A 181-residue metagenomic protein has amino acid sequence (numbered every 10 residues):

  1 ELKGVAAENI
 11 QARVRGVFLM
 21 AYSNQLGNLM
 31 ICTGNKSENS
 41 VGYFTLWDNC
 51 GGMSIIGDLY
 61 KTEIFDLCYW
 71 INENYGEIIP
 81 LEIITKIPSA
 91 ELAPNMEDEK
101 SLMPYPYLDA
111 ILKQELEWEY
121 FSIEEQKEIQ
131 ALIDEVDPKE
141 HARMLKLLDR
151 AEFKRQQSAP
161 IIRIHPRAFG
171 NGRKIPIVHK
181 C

Functional and structural regions predicted by a protein language model:
E1-C181: ATP/NTP-dependent adenylation/nucleotidyl-transfer catalytic domains that generate, transfer, or process NMP-activated
